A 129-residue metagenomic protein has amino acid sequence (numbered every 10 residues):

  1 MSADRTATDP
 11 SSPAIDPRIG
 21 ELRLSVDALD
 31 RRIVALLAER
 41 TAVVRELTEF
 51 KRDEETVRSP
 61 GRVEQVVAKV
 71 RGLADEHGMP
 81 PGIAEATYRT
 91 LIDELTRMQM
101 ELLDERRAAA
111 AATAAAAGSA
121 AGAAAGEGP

Functional and structural regions predicted by a protein language model:
M1-P129: Domain-level signature for soluble enzymes in the chorismate/prephenate branch of the shikimate pathway
